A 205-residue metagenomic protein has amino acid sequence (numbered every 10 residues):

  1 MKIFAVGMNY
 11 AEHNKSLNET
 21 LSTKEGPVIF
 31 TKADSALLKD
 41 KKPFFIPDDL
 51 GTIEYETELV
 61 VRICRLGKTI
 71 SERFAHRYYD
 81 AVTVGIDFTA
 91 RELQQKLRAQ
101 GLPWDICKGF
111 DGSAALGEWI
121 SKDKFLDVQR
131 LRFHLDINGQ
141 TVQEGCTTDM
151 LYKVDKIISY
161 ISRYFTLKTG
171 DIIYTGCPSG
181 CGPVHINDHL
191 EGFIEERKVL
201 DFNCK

Functional and structural regions predicted by a protein language model:
M1-K168, I172, G180-K205: Catalytic-core "active-site belt" of small-molecule-metabolizing enzymes, emphasizing His/Asp/Glu-rich regions
